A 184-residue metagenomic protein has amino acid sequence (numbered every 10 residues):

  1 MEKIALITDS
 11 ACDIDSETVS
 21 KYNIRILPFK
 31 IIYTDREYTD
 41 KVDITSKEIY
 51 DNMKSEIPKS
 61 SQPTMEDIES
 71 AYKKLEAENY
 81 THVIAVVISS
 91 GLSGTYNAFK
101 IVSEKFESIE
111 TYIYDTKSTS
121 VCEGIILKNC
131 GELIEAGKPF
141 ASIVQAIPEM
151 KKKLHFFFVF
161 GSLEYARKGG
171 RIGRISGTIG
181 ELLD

Functional and structural regions predicted by a protein language model:
E2-A5, A11-V19, I24-R25, F29-K30 (+4 more regions): Mixed-charge interfacial surface used for oligomerization/domain docking and macromolecular partner engagement
I4-P63, D67: N-terminal glycine-rich anion-binding loop in soluble enzyme alpha/beta folds
A85: Glycine/small-residue-rich loop that forms an oxyanion/phosphate-binding "nest" at active or ligand-binding sites
